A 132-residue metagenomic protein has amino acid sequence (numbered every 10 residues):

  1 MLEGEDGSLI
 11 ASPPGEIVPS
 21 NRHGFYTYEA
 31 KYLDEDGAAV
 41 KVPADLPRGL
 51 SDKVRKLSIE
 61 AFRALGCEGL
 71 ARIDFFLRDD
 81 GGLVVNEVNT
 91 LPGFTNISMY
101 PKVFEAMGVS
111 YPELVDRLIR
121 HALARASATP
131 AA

Functional and structural regions predicted by a protein language model:
M1-K56, D79-V84: Phosphate-binding site of ATP-dependent enzymes
D45-A132: ATP-dependent carboxylate activation and anion-phosphoryl transfer catalytic cores that bind Mg-ATP to form
